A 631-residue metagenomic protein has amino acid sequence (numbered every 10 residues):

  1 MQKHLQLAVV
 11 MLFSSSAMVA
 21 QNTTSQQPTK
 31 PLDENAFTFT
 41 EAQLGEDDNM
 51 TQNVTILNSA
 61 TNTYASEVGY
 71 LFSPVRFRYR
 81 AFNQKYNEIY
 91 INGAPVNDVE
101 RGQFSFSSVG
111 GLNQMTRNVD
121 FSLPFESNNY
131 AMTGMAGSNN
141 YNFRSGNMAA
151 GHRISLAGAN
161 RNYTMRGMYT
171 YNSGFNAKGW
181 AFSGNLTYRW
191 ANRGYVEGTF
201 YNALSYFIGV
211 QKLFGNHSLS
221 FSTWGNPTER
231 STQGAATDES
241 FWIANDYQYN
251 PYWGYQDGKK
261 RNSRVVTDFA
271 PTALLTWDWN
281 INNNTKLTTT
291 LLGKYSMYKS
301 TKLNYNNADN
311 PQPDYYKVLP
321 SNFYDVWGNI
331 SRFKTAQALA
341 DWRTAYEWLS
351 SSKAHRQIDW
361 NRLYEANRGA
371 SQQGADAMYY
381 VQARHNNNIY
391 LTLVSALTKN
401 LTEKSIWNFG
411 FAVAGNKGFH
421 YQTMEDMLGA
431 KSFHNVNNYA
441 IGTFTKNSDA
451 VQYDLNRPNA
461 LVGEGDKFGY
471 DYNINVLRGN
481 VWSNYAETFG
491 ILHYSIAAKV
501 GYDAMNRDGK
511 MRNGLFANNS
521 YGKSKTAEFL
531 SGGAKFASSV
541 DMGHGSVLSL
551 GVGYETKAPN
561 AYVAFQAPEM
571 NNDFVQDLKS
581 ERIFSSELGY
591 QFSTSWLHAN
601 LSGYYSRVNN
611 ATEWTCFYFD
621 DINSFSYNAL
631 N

Functional and structural regions predicted by a protein language model:
V54-A94: Extracytoplasmic beta-strand/coil segments of soluble accessory domains associated with Gram-negative outer-membrane
L57, T63-E67, A94-F125, N142-R144 (+2 more regions): Short acidic/polar hinge/loop motifs at secondary-structure boundaries that mediate gating or recognition
F82, K259-K302, D376-H420, G463-H493 (+5 more regions): Outer-membrane beta-barrel transmembrane strands
I154-N160, G184-Y188, K212, F221-P227 (+7 more regions): Transmembrane beta-barrel strands of outer-membrane/channel proteins
G158-A191, Y195-Q233, S263-N284, A537: Transmembrane beta-barrel wall of Gram-negative outer-membrane proteins
S218-T276, K299-Q382, K446-V462, C616: Acidic/polar loop-and-plug regions of large Gram-negative outer-membrane beta-barrel proteins
E229-S231, A235-S240, V451-L461, A504-L515 (+4 more regions): Surface-exposed extracellular loop regions of Gram-negative outer-membrane beta-barrel proteins, predominantly
Y380, I406-G543, V563-N571: Signature of Gram-negative outer-membrane beta-barrel scaffolds
